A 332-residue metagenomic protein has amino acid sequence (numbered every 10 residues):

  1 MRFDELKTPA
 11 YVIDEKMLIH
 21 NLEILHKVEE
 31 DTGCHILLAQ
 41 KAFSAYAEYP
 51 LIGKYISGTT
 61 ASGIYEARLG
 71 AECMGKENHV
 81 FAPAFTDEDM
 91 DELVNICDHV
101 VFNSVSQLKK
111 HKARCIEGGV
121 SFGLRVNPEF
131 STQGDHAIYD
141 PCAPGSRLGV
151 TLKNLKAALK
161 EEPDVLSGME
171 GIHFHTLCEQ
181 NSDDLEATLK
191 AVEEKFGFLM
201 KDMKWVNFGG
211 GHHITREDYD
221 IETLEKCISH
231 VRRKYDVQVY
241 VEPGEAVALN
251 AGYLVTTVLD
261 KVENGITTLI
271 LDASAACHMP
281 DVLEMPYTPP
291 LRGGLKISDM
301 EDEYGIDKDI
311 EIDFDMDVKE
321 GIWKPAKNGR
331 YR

Functional and structural regions predicted by a protein language model:
M1-G75, F81-F85, S274, K308 (+3 more regions): N-terminal capping/small domains of soluble enzymes
R2-L6, E170-H175, G209-H212: A short small-residue
M17, E66, Q107, E129 (+7 more regions): Short, glycine-/Ser/Thr-/acidic-enriched flexible segments
C34-W205, C227-H230, I270: Active-site-proximal beta-alpha core segment in soluble small-molecule metabolic enzymes
A39, T176-L177, V206-T215, P243-A246: Glycine-rich beta-strand-to-loop/alpha-helix junction loops that act as flexible
G123, N207, V239-V241: A structural signal for short, well-ordered beta-strand segments and their strand-loop junctions that often border
N181-A187, T215-L224, N250-T256, D260: Short glycine/threonine-rich loop-to-helix capping motif typified by GTGT followed within a few residues by an Asp-Pro
C227, Q238-R332: Charged (often Lys/Glu-rich) extended helix/loop segments that serve as interaction or gating elements
